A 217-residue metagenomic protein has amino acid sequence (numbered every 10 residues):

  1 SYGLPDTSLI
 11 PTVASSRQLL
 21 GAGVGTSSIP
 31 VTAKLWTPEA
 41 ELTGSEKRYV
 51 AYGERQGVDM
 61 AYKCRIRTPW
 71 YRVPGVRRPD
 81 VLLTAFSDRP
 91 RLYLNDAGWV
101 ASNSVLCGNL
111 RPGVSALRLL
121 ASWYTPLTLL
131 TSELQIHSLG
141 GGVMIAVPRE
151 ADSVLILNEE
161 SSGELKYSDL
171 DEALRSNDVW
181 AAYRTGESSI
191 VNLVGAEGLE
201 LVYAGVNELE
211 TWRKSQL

Functional and structural regions predicted by a protein language model:
S1-E172: Polybasic, glycine- and aromatic-enriched phosphate-binding surface used to engage nucleic acids
S1-L4, T211, L217: Amphipathic alpha-helical segments that form coiled-coils or helix-hairpins used for dimerization/assembly
S153-V154, N158-R213: Extended amphipathic alpha-helical segments enriched in small hydrophobics
